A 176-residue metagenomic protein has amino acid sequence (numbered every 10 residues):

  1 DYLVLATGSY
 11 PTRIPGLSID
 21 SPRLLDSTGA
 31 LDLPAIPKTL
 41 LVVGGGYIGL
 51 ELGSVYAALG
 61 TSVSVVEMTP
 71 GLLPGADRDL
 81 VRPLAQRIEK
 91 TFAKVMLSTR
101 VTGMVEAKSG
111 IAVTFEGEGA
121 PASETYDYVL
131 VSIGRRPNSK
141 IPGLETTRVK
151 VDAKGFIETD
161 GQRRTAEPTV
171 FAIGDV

Functional and structural regions predicted by a protein language model:
D1-G8, V42-V43, V63, T125-G134 (+1 more regions): Short hydrophobic core segments
D1-R23: Glycine/serine-rich phosphate-binding loop and adjoining beta1-alpha1 elements at the start of nucleotide-handling
V4, L25, S64-V66, M96 (+2 more regions): Hydrophobic/aromatic beta-strand patches that form the interior of the parallel beta-sheet core in alpha/beta enzyme
T7, D26-T28, L97-T99, V105 (+1 more regions): Short loop/edge segments at beta-strand edges and connector loops that shape dinucleotide/nucleotide cofactor-binding
Y10-T12, K94, K150-V151: A short alpha-helix-loop-beta-strand transition element characteristic of N-terminal alpha/beta dinucleotide-binding
R13-P15, E51, Y56, S139-I141: Glycine/Thr-rich phosphate-binding loops of Rossmann-like dinucleotide-binding domains
D20-K38, E124, Y128-V176: FAD-site-proximal beta/loop scaffold in flavoenzymes
L31-D32, P37-L41, Y47-P121: Rossmann-like dinucleotide-binding cores of NAD(P)H-dependent redox enzymes
